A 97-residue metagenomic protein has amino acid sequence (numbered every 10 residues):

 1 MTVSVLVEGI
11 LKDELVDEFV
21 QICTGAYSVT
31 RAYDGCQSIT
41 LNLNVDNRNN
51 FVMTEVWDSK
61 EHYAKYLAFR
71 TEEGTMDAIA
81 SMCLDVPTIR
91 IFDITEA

Functional and structural regions predicted by a protein language model:
M1-V3, G35, N49, C83: Residue-level preference for beta-strand/loop junctions
V3-G9, T40-L67: Short, well-ordered beta-strand segments in beta-rich or mixed alpha/beta enzyme and ligand-binding folds
V3-R31: N-terminal first-folded block
D13, L43, L84-V86: Generic detector of low-complexity/intrinsically disordered segments and short hydrophobic N-terminal stretches
S28-Q37, V56-R90: An amphipathic, aromatic/His-enriched active-site/gating alpha helix that lines ligand/cofactor pockets
N42, R90-F92: Solvent-exposed beta-strand sheet faces enriched in polar/charged residues
D93-A97: Short hydrophobic/aromatic patches at helix-to-coil boundaries
